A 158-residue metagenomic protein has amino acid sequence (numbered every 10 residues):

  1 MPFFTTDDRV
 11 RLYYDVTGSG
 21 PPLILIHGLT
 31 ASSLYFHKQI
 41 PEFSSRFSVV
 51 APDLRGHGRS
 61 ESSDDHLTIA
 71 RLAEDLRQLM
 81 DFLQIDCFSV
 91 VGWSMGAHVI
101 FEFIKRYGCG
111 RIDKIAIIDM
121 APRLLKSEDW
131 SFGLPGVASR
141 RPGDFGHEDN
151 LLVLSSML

Functional and structural regions predicted by a protein language model:
T6-D65: Conserved HGGG/HGGXW glycine-rich cap/lid loop of the alpha/beta-hydrolase fold
G18, F82-D86, C109: Glycine-rich phosphate-binding loop signature in dinucleotide/nucleotide-binding domains
H27-L29, F88, G92-A97: Conserved alpha/beta-hydrolase "nucleophile elbow" surrounding the catalytic nucleophile
A31, G56, A97, P122-R123: Active-site micro-motifs of SAM-dependent methyltransferase domains
H37, R77, F101-E102: Short, hydrophobic alpha-helix immediately C-terminal to the catalytic nucleophile
D53, S89, D113-A116: Residue in the alpha/beta-hydrolase core beta-strand immediately N-terminal to the catalytic nucleophile
A70-F88: Conserved acidic catalytic loop of the alpha/beta-hydrolase fold
H98-L154: Flexible "cap/lid" loop of the alpha/beta hydrolase fold
